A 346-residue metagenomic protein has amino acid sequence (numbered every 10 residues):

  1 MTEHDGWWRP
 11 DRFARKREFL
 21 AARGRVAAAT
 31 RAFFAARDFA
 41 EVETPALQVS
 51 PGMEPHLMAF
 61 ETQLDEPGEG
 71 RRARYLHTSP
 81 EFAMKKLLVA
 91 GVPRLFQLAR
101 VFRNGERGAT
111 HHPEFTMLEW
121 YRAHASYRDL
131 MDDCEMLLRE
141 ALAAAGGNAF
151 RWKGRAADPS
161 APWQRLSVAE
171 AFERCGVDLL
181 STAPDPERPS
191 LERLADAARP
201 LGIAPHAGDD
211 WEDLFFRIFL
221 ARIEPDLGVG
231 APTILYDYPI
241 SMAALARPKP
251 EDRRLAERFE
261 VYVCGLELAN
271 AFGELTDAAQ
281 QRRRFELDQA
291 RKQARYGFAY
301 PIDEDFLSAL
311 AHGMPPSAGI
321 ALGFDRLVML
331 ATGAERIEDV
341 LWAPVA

Functional and structural regions predicted by a protein language model:
T2-D129, L137-R139, E224, M329: Class II aminoacyl-tRNA synthetase-like tRNA-binding/catalytic domains
L20-G24, A28, A36, E41 (+16 more regions): Conserved structured core elements
V42-P45, L235-Y238, C264, A343: Generic beta-strand/beta-sheet core signal
E66-P67, V263-G265: Short acidic-glycine loop/turn motifs at beta-strand connectors
N104, A123-S126, A143, V177 (+4 more regions): Short, well-ordered loop/turn and helix-capping segments at boundaries between secondary-structure elements and domains
E140-V263, L287-M314: Metal-assisted phosphate- and nucleotidyl-transfer catalytic regions
A278-A346: Active-site pocket scaffolds in enzymes
